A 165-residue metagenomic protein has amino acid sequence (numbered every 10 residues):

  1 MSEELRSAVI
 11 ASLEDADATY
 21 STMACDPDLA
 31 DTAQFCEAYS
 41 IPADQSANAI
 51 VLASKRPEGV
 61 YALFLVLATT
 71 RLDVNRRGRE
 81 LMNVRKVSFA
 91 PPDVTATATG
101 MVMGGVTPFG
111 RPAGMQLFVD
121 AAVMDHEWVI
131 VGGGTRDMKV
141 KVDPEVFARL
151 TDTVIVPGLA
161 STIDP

Functional and structural regions predicted by a protein language model:
M1-P165: Extended, low-hydrophobicity, polar/charged segments
